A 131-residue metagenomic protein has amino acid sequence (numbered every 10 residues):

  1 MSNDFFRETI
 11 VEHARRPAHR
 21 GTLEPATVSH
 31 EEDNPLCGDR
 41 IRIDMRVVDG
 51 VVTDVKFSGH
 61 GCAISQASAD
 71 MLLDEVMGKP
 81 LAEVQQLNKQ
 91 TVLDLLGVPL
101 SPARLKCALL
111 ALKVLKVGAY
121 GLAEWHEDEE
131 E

Functional and structural regions predicted by a protein language model:
M1-E24, S29-H30, T53, K79-E131: C-terminal binding/interaction regions
N34, D39-D49: Short beta-strand elements
C37, G59-A67: Short, thiol/selenol-centered motifs that function as redox-active sites or metal-ligating centers
V48-G59: Immediate flanking context of iron-sulfur cluster ligation sites
Q66-V76: Short, small-residue alpha-helix embedded
